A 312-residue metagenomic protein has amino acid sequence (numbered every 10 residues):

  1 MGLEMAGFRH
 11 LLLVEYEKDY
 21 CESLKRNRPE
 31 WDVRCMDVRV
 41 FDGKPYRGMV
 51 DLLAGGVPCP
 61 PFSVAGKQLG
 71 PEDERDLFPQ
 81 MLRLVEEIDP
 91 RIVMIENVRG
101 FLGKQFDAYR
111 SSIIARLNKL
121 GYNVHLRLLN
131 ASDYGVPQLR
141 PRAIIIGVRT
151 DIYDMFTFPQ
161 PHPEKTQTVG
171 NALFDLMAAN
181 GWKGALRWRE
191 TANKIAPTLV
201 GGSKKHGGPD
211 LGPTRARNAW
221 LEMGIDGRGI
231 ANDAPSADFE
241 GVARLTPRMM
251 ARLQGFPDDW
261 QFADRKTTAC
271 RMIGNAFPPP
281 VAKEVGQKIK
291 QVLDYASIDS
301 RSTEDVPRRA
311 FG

Functional and structural regions predicted by a protein language model:
M1-A6: Conserved SAM-binding loop of SAM-dependent methyltransferases across substrates and taxa, primarily the Class I
H10-L12: Short beta-strand element of Class I
V14-E17, E96-N97: Conserved acidic E/D residue at the C-terminus of a beta-strand in Rossmann-like folds
K18-E22: Short alpha-helix immediately C-terminal to the canonical SAM-binding loop
K25, V38-V40: Class I S-adenosyl-L-methionine-dependent methyltransferase catalytic core
E30-D37: Conserved SAM-binding strand-loop segment of SAM-dependent methyltransferases
F41-L52, V57-L221, D299: Class I S-adenosyl-L-methionine
M177-G312: C-terminal target-recognition/interaction regions appended to catalytic cores
